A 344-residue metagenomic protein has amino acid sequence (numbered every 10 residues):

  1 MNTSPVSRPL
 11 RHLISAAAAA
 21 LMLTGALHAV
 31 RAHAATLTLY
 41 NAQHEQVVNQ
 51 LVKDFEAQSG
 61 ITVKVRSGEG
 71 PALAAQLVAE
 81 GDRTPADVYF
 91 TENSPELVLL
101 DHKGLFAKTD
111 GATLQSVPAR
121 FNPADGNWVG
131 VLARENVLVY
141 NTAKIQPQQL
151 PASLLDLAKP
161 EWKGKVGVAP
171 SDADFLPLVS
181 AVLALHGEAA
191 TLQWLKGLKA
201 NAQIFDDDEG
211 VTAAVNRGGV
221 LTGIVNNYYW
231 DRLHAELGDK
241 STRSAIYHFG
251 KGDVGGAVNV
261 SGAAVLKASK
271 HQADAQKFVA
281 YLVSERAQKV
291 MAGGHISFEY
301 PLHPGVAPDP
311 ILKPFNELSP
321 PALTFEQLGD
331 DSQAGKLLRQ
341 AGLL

Functional and structural regions predicted by a protein language model:
N2-A17, H28: Bacterial N-terminal signal peptides that target proteins for export
L21-R31: C-terminal segment of classical bacterial N-terminal signal peptides
A42-K64: Short, polar/charged alpha-helical segment
A42-N49, G68-A72, P85-V220, V254: Extracytoplasmic ligand-binding site segments that recognize negatively charged/polar headgroups
P95-L99, L221-R243: A ligand-binding cleft/hinge motif common to bilobed small-molecule-binding domains
F106-T113, W128-V129, L155, A235-E236 (+2 more regions): Short beta-strand->loop
S261-A322: Mature extracytoplasmic/periplasmic domains
P308-L344: Extracellular/periplasmic bilobal clamshell ligand-binding domains
